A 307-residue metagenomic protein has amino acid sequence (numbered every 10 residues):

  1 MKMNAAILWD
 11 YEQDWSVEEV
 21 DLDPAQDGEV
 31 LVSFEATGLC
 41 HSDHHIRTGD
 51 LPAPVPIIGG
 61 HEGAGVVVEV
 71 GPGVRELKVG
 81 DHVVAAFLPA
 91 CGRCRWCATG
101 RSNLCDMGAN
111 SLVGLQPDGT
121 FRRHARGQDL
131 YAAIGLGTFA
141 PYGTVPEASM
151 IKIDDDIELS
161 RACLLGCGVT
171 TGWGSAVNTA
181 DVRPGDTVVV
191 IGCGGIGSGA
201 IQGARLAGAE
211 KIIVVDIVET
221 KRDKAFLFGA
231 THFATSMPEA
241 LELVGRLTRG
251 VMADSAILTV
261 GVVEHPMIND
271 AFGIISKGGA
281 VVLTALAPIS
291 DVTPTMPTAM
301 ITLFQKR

Functional and structural regions predicted by a protein language model:
D23-T37, R47-A98, N103, S111-V113 (+1 more regions): Glycine-rich beta-strand-centered segment in the early N-terminal region that forms part of a ligand/cofactor-binding
H82, T187, G279-A280: Short glycine-centered segments of the SAM/dcSAM-binding site in methyltransferase folds
F87-A148: Cysteine-cluster motifs in flexible loop/terminal segments that predominantly coordinate metals
P141-Y142, A148-M150, D154-E242: Mid-domain Rossmann-like dinucleotide-binding core that forms the NAD(H)/NADP(H) cofactor-binding site
A240-G250: Short amphipathic alpha-helix with an adjacent loop that forms part of the alpha/beta core around
V251-I257: Short SAM/SAH-binding signature in class I
G261-R307: Glycine-rich phosphate-binding loop and adjacent beta-alpha segment of Rossmann(oid) nucleotide-cofactor-binding
